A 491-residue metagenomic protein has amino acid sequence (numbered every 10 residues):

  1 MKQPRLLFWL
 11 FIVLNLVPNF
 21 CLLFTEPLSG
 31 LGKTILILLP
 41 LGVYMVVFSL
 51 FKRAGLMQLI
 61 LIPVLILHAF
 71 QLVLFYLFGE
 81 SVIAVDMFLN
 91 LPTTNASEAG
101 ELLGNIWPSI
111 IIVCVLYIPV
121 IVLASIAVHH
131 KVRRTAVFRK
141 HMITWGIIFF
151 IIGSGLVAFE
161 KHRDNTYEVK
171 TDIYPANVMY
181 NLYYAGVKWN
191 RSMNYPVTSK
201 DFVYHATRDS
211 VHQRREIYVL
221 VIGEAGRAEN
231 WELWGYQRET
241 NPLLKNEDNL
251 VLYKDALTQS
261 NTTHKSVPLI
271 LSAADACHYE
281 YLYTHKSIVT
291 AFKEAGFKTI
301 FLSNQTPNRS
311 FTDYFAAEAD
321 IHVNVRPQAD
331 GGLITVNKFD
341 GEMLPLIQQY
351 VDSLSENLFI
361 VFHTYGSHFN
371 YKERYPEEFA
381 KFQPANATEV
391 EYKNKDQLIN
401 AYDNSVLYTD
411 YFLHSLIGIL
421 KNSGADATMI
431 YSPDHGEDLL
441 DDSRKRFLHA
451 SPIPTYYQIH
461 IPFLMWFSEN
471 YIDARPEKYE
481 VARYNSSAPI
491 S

Functional and structural regions predicted by a protein language model:
M1-Y174: Transmembrane and membrane-interface helices of multi-pass, inner-membrane envelope-modifying transferases
Y44, P345-Q349, N386-M429, M465 (+1 more regions): A long, amphipathic alpha-helix that forms part of the scaffold/cap immediately adjacent to metal-dependent active
A99, E224, I270, F292 (+4 more regions): Generic structural signal for small/hydrophobic residues in well-ordered secondary structure, especially within
F149-V221, A225-E389: Active-site-proximal alpha/beta segments of enzymes that process anionic O-linked groups
G235-E239, A425-D426, I430-E477: Histidine-centered active-site microenvironments of extracellular/periplasmic hydrolases and transferases
Y279-T284, D396-L407, S451-I459, I472-S491: A short beta-strand-to-alpha-helix junction
F301-S303, F359-G366, D403-V406, T428-P433 (+1 more regions): Short beta-strand segments
E378-Q397, N470-E480: Flexible internal linker/loop segments at domain or repeat junctions
